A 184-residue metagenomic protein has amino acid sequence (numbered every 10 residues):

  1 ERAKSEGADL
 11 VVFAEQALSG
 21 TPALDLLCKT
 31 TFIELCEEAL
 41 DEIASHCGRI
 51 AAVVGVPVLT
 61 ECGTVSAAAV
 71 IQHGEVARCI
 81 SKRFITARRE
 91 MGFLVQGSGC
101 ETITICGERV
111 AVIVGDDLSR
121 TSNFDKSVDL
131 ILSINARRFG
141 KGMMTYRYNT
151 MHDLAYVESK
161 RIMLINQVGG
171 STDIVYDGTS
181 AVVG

Functional and structural regions predicted by a protein language model:
E1-G184: Enzyme catalytic cores with a strong preference for nitrogen-chemistry domains
